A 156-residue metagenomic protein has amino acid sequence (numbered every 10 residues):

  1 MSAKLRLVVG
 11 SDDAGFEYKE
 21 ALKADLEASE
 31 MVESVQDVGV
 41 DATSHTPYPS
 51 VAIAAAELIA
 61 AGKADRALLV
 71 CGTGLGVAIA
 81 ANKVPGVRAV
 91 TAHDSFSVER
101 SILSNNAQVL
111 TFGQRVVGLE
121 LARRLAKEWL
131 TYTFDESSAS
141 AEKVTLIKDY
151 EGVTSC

Functional and structural regions predicted by a protein language model:
K4-E17, S95-C156: C-terminal binding/interaction regions
R6-L7, A64-A67, G86-R88: Short active-site oxyanion
V8-A28, E33: Glycine-rich phosphate/diphosphate-binding loop of Rossmann-like nucleotide-binding domains
K19-D25, T43-S44, S50-I53: Thiamine diphosphate
A21-S29, L58, A80, V84 (+2 more regions): Alpha-helical structural signal in soluble globular domains
E33-H45: A short beta-strand-loop structural module common to alpha/beta enzyme folds
S50-L69: Short, structured active-site "lid" loops
L69-V70, L75-R115: Mid-chain, well-packed structural core segment of small domains
